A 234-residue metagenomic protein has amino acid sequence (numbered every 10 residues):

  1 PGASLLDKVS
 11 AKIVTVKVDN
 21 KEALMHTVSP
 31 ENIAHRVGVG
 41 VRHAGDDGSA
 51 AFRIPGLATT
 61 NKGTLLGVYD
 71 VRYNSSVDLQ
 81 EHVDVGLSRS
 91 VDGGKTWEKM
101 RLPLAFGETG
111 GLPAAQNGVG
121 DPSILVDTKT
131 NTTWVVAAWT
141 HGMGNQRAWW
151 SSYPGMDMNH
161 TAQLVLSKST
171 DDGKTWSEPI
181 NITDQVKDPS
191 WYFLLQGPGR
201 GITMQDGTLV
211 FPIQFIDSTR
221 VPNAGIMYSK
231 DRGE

Functional and structural regions predicted by a protein language model:
P1-G2, E234: Accessible peptide chain termini
G2-A3, T183: Generic N-terminal initiation segments characterized by hydrophobic and/or small/turn-forming residues
A3-A11: Short glycine/proline/serine/threonine-rich loop/turn segments at secondary-structure transition edges
V18-D19, A23-E234: Asp-box/BNR beta-propeller blade signature and adjacent active/binding-site loops in extracellular glycan-interacting
